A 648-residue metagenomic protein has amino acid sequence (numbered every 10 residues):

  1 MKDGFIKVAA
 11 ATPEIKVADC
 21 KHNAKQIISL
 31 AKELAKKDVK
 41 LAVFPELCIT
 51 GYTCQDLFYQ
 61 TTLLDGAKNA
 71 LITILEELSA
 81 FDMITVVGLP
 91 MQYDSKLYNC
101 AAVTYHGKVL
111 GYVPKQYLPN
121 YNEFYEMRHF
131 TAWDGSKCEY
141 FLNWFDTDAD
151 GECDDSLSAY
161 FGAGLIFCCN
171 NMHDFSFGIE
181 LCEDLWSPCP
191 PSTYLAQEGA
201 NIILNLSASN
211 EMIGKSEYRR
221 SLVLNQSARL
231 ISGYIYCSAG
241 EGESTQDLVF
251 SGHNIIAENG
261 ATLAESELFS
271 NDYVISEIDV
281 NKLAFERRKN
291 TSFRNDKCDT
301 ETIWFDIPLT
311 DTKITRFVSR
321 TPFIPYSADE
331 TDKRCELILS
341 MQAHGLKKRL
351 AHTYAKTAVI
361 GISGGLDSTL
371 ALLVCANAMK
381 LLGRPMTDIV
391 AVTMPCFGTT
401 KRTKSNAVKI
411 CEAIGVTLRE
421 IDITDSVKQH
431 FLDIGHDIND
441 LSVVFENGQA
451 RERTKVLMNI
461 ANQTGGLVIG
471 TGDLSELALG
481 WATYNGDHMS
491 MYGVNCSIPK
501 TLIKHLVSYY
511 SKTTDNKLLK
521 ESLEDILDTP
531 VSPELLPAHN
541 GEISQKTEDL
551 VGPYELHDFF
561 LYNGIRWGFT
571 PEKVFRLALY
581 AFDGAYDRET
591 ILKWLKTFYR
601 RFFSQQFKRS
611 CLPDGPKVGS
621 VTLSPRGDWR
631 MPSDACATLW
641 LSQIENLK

Functional and structural regions predicted by a protein language model:
M1-V359, N377-M386, L418: Enzyme catalytic cores with a strong preference for nitrogen-chemistry domains
H173-F175, S232, S244, E258 (+4 more regions): ATP/NTP-dependent adenylation/nucleotidyl-transfer catalytic domains that generate, transfer, or process NMP-activated
